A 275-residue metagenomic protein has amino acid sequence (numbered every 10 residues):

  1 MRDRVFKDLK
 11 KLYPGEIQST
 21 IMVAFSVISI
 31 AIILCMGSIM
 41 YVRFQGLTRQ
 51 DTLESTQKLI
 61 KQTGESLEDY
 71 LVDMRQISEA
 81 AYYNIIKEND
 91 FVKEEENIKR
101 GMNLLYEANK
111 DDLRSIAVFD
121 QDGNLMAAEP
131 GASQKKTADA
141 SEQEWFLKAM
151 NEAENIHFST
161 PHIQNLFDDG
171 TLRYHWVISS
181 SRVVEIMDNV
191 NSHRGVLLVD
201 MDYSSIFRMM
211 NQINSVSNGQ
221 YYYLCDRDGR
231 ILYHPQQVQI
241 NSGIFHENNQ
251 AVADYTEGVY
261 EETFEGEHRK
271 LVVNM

Functional and structural regions predicted by a protein language model:
M1-G46, Q50: Extreme N-terminal signal-anchor transmembrane helix of membrane signaling/transducer proteins, especially in bacteria
V42-R75, V92, E96: Juxtamembrane membrane-water interface segments immediately C-terminal to a transmembrane helix
E68-R100, I116-S133: Extracellular/periplasmic ligand-binding regions of membrane signal-transduction receptors
K99-E107, A132, V196-Q239: Solvent-exposed, extracytoplasmic
E107-D112, M126-M201: Extracytoplasmic/periplasmic ligand-binding sensor regions of membrane-associated signaling proteins
Q121-M126, N189, Y222-I231: Short, glycine-anchored, charge-dense loop/turn motifs used at functional sites
A127-T137, F158, I231-N249: GAF sensory domains
R227-D228, Q237-M275: Extracellular/periplasmic juxtamembrane segments that couple receptor/chemosensory ectodomains to their
